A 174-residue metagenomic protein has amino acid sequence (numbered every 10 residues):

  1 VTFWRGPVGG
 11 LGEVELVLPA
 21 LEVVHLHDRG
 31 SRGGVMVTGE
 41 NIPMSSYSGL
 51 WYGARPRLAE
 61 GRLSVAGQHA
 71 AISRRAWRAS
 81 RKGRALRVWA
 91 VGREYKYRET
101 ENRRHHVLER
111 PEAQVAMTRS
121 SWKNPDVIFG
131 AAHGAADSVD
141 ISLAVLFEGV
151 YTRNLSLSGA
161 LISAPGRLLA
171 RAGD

Functional and structural regions predicted by a protein language model:
V1-R29, T100-D174: Low-complexity or membrane-interfacial segments used for flexible interactions
H27-S73: A glycine-rich, hydrophobic loop/mini-helix early in the fold
L58, K82-R84, N102: Short, surface-exposed coil-to-beta transition loops
A79-G83, H133-A135: Long, distal/terminal scaffolding or interaction modules with repetitive or compositionally biased sequence
K96-R98: Phosphate/anion-contacting hairpin/loop surfaces
